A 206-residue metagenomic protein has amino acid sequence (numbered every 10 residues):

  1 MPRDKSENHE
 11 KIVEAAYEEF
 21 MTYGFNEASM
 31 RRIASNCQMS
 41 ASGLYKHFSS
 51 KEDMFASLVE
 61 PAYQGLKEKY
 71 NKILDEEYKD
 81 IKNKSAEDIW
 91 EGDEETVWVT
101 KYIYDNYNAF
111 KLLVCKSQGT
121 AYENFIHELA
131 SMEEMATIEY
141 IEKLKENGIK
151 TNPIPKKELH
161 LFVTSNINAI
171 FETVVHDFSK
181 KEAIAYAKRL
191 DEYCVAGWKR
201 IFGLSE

Functional and structural regions predicted by a protein language model:
K11, A15, E19-D53, S57: Helix-turn-helix
Y17, L113-A130, E182-W198: C-terminal/domain-terminus segments
M30, E60-K67, L74: Short, basic, alpha-helical segments at the C-terminal edge of helix-turn-helix-like DNA-binding modules
A56-A62, F125: Alpha-helical DNA-contacting segments of helix-turn-helix folds
S57, N71-Y102: Hydrophobic alpha-helical connector segments
I73, E77-I81, F110-S117, L144 (+2 more regions): Secondary-structure edge/capping motif, primarily at the C-terminal ends of alpha-helices and the immediately following
E95-D105, T120-E146, K157-T164: Amphipathic alpha-helical packing segments from all-alpha helical-bundle domains
I141-C194, F202-E206: Hydrophobic/aromatic-rich alpha-helical bundle segments in the mid-to-C-terminal region
